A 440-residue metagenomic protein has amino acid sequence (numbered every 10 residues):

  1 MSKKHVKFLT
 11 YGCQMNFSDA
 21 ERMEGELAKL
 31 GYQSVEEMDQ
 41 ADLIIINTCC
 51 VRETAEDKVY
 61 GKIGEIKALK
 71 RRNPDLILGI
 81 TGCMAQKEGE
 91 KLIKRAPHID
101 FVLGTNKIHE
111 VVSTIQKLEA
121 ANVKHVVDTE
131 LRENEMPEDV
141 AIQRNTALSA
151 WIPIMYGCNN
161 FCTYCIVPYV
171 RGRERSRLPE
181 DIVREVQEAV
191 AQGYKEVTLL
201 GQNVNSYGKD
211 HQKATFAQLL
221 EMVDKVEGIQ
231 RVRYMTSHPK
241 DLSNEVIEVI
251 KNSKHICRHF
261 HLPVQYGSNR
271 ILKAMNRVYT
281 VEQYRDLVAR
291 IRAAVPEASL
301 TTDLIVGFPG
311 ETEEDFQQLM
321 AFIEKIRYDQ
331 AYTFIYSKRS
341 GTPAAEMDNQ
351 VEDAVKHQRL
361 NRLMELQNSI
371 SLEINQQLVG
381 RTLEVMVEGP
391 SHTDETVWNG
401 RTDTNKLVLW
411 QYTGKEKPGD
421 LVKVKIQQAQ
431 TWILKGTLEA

Functional and structural regions predicted by a protein language model:
M1-Y207, E245, F260, E282-A289 (+5 more regions): Proteins enriched for Cys/Gly/acidic motifs involved in redox and nucleic-acid/cofactor modification
C50-V51, R171-G172, K213, K273-Y279 (+1 more regions): Short glycine-enriched, charge-decorated loop/helix-capping segments at active-site entrances that position
D75-G79, K87, A191-E313, E324: Conserved SAM/AdoMet-binding glycine-rich loop
H109, N160, N205, K240 (+3 more regions): Glycine-centered loop/turn positions within well-structured domains that cap or flank conserved ligand/cofactor-binding
N145-L148, C158-N160, I256, Y266 (+5 more regions): Short flexible coil/turn linkers enriched for glycine and charged/polar residues that connect secondary-structure
C162, I182, L199, Y234 (+7 more regions): Conserved, mostly hydrophobic/aromatic
T333-N349: Aromatic/acidic polysaccharide-binding cleft in carbohydrate-active enzymes
E346-A440: Terminal RNA-binding accessory module
